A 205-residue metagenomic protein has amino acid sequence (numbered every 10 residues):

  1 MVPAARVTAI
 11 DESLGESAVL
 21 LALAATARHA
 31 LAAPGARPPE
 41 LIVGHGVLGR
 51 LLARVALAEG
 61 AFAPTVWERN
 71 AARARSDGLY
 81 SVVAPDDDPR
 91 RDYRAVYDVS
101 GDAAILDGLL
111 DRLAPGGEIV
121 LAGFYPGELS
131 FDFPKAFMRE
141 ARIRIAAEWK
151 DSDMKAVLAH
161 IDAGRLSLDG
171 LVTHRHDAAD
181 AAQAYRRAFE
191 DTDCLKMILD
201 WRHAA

Functional and structural regions predicted by a protein language model:
M1, T8, T65, E118-V120 (+2 more regions): Structural detector of well-ordered beta-strand residues that form the stable sheet scaffold of enzyme domains
M1-V43: NAD(P)H dinucleotide-binding glycine-rich loop of Rossmann-like/cofactor-binding domains, especially the beta1-alpha1
T26, L48, A56: Hydrophobic/small residue at the entry helix of a nucleotide-binding pocket
I42-H45, A53, L57-G108: Adenosine-nucleotide cofactor-binding segment
G46, R69-N70, Y125, W149: Residues in the short beta-alpha loop(s) of Rossmann-like NAD(P)-binding domains
A103-A163, W201-A205: Glycine-rich phosphate-binding loop and adjacent beta-alpha segment of Rossmann(oid) nucleotide-cofactor-binding
D107, D151-A205: C-terminal hydrophobic helical "lid"/dimerization subdomain of Rossmann-like NAD(P)H-dependent oxidoreductases
